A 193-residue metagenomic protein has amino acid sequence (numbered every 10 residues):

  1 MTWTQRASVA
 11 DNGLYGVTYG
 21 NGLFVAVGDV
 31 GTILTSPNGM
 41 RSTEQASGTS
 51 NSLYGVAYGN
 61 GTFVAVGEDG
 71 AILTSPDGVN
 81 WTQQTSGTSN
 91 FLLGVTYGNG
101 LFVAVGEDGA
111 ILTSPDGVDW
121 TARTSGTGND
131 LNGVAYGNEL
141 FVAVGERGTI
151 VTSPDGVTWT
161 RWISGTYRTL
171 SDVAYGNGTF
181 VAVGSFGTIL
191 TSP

Functional and structural regions predicted by a protein language model:
M1-P193: Residue-level hotspots at or immediately adjacent to binding/recognition sites across diverse folds
